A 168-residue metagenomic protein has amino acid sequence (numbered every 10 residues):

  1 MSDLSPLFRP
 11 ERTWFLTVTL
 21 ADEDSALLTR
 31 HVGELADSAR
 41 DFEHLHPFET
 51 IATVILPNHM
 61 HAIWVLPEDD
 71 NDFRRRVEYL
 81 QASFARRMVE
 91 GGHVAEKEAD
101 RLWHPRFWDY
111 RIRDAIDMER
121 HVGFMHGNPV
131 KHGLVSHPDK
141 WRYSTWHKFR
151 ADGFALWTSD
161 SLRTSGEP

Functional and structural regions predicted by a protein language model:
M1-P168: Short catalytic/metal-binding and nucleic-acid-binding patches
